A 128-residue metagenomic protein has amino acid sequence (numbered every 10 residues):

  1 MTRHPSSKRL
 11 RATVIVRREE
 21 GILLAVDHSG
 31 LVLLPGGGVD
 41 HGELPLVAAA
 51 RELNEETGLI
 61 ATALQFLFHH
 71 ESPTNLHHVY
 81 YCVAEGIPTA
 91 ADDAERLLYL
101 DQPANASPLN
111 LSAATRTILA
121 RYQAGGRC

Functional and structural regions predicted by a protein language model:
M1-I22: Conserved N-terminal beta-strand and adjoining loop/helix that marks the start of the Nudix/MutT-like hydrolase domain
H4-K8, S72-T74, A91-A94: A generic structural micro-feature
R9-T13, N75-V79, A114-R116: Short hydrophobic/aromatic beta-strand or adjacent loop that forms the aromatic wall/cage of a ligand/substrate-binding
V16, V79-V83, Y99-D101: Short, well-ordered beta-strand micro-motif
R17-E55: Conserved Nudix-box catalytic region and its N-terminal flanking loop in Nudix hydrolases and closely related
L31-P35, H41, Y81-C82, D93 (+2 more regions): Functional cleft and adjacent loop/helix regions within the main domain that mediate ligand binding or catalysis
G58-P88: Active-site segment of metal-dependent pyrophosphate-handling enzymes, primarily the Nudix hydrolase catalytic core
A90-C128: NUDIX/MutT-family hydrolases
